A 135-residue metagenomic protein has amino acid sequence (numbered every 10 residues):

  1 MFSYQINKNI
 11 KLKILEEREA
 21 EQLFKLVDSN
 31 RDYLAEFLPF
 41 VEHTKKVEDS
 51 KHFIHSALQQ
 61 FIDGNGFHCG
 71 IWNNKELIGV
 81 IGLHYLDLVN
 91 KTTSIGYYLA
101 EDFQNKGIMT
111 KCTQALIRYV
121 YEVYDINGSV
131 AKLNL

Functional and structural regions predicted by a protein language model:
M1-I95, A100-D102: GNAT-family acyltransferases
Y98-L99, N105-Y119: Conserved acetyl-CoA-binding loop-helix of GNAT-fold acetyltransferases
N127-S129: Short acidic/polar active-site loop segments enriched in Thr and Asp
A131-L135: Conserved beta-strand-loop-alpha-helix junction that forms the acyl-donor binding cleft
